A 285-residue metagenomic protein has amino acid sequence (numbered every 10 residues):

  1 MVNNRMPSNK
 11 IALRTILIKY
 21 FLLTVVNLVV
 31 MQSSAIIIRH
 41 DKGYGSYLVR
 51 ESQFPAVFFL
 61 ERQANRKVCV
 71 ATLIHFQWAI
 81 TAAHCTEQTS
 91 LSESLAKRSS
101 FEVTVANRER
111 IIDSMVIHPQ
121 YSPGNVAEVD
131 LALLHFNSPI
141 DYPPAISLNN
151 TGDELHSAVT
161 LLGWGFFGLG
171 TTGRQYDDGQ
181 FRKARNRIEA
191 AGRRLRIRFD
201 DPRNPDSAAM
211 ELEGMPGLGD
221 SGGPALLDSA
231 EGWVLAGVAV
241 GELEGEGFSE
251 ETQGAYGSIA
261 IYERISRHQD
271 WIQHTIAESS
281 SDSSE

Functional and structural regions predicted by a protein language model:
M1-I16: N-terminal secretory signal peptides that target proteins for export/translocation
Y20-L28: Sec-dependent N-terminal signal peptides
V30-Q32: N-terminal signal peptide c-region/cleavage motif recognized by signal peptidases
I36-H40, Y47-A56, V68, T72-E87 (+3 more regions): C-terminal subregion of chymotrypsin/trypsin-like serine protease catalytic domains
I38-Q53, Q63, E93-Y142, I146-D153 (+1 more regions): Conserved catalytic-core segment of clan PA serine endopeptidases
E61-N65, A209, M215-G219: Short loop/turn motifs at secondary-structure junctions and domain boundaries
E61-Q63, I74-F76, A82-C85, H135-S138 (+2 more regions): Active-site-proximal beta-strand/loop segments in catalytic clefts of secreted hydrolases
E128-L131, N137-E213, G241, I265-S266: Chymotrypsin/trypsin-fold serine protease catalytic domain
